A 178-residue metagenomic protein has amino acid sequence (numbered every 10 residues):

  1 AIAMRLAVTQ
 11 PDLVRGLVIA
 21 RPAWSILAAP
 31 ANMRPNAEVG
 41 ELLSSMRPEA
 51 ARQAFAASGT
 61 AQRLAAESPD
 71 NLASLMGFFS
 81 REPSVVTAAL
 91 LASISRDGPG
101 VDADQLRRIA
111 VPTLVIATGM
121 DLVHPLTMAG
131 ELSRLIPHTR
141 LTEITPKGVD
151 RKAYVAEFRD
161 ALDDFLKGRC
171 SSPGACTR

Functional and structural regions predicted by a protein language model:
M4-S45: Flexible "cap/lid" loop of the alpha/beta hydrolase fold
V14-R15, I136-T139: Core-facing hydrophobic residues within beta-strands of well-ordered domains
P22-A31, Q62, V123, R151: A short beta-to-alpha transition loop/helix N-cap that caps and shapes the active-site region
D70-D102: Hydrophobic, aromatic-rich cap/lid helix
I109, V115-A117: Short beta-strand/loop motif that positions the catalytic acidic residue of the alpha/beta-hydrolase fold
G119-D121, P146-K147: Acidic beta-to-alpha connecting loop that harbors the catalytic carboxylate
L122-M128: Conserved alpha/beta-hydrolase "acid-adjacent" motif
H138-R178: Catalytic active-site module of serine/aspartate enzymes centered on a nucleophile-bearing elbow/loop
